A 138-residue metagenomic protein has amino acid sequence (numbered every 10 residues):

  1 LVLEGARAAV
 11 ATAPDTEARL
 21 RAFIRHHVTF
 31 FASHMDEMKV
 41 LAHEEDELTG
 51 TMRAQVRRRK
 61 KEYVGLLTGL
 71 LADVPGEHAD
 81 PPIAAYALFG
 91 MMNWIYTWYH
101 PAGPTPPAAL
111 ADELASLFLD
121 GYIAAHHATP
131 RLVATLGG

Functional and structural regions predicted by a protein language model:
L1-E4, G50-P75, P82-Y86, D112: Amphipathic alpha-helical packing segments from all-alpha helical-bundle domains
L1-V2, L20-F23, H27, H34 (+2 more regions): Hydrophobic/aromatic residues within well-ordered alpha-helical segments
A6-A13, M38, A42-E45, Y99-A102: Secondary-structure edge/capping motif, primarily at the C-terminal ends of alpha-helices and the immediately following
R7-S33, L88: Hydrophobic alpha-helical connector segments
A13, E17-R21, M38, R53 (+3 more regions): Short, structured helix-loop boundary elements
T29, G65-D73, F89-M91, T97-G138: C-terminal peripheral helix-coil segments that are non-catalytic and often amphipathic
A32-T51, T68, T97: Amphipathic alpha-helical segments used for helix-helix packing
